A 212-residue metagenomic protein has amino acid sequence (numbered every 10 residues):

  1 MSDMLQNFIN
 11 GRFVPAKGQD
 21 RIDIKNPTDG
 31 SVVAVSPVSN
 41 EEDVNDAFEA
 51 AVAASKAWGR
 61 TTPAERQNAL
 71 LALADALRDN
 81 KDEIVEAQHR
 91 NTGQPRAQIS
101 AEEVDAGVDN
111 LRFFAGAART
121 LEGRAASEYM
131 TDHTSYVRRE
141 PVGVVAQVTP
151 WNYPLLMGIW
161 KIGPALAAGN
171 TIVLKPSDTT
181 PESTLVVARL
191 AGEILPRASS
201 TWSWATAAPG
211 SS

Functional and structural regions predicted by a protein language model:
M1-V35, N68, A72, T120-T149: Terminal low-complexity tails and localization/encapsulation signals of metabolic enzymes
K17, A87, I194: Residues that scaffold the ATP/ADP-binding catalytic core of kinase and kinase-like folds
D23-N26, S36-N45, L195-S203: Histidine- and aromatic-rich ligand-binding microenvironments
K25, E42, D46, T61 (+5 more regions): An amphipathic alpha-helix/helix-turn recognition signal
V33-L121: Glycine-rich loop-to-alpha-helix module at the N-terminal edge of alpha/beta enzyme cores
G123-S212: Rossmann-like NAD(P) dinucleotide-binding subdomain of oxidoreductase/dehydrogenase enzymes
